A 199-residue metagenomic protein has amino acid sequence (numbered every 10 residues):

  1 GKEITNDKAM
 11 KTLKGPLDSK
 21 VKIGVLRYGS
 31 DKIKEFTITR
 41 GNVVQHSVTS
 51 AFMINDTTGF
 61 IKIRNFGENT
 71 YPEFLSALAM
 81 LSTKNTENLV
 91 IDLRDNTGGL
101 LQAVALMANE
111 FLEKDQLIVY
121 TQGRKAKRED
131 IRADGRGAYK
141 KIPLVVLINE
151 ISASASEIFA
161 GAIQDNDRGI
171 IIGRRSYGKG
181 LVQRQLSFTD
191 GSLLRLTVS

Functional and structural regions predicted by a protein language model:
G1-T189: Cleft-lining beta-strand/loop regions that shape enzyme active-site pockets
L196-S199: Short, intrinsically disordered, charge-balanced linker/junction segments flanking boundaries in proteins
